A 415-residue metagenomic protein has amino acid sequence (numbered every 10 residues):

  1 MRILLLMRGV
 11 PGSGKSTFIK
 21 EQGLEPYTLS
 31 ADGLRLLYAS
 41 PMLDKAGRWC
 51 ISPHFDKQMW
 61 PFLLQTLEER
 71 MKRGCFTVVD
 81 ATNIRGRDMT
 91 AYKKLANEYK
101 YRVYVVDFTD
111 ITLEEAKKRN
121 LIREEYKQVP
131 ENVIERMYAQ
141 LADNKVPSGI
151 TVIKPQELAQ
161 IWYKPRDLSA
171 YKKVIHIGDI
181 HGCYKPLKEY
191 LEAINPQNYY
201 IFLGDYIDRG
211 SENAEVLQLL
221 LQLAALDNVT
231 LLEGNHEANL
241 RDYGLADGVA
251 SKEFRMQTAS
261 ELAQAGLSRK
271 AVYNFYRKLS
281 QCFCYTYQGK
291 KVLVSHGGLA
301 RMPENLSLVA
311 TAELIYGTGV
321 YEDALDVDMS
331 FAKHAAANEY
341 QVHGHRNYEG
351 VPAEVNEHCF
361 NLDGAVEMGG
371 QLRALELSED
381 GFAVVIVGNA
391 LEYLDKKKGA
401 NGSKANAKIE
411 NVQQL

Functional and structural regions predicted by a protein language model:
R2-R8, S13, Y27, D110-K164: Conserved GTP-binding G-domain of TRAFAC-class P-loop NTPases and closely related GTPase folds
S16-C75, E114-K118: Conserved substrate/cofactor phosphate-moiety recognition/catalytic segment in nucleotide-dependent phosphotransferases
L37, M42, N83-E125: ATP-dependent NMP and nucleoside kinases share a basic, alpha-helical "lid"
H54-V106: Glycine-rich phosphate-binding loop used to anchor ATP phosphates in small-molecule kinases, encompassing both
E125, N132, R209-Y285, G289-V292 (+3 more regions): Active-site neighborhood of divalent metal-dependent phosphoester bond hydrolases
K154-L219: N-terminal active-site segment of His-dependent metallophosphoesterases
H181-P186, D208-S211, H236-R241, A300-M302 (+2 more regions): Active-site environment of divalent metal-dependent phosphoester hydrolases
E322, V327-L415: Acidic, His/Gly-rich catalytic cores of divalent-metal-dependent hydrolytic chemistry
